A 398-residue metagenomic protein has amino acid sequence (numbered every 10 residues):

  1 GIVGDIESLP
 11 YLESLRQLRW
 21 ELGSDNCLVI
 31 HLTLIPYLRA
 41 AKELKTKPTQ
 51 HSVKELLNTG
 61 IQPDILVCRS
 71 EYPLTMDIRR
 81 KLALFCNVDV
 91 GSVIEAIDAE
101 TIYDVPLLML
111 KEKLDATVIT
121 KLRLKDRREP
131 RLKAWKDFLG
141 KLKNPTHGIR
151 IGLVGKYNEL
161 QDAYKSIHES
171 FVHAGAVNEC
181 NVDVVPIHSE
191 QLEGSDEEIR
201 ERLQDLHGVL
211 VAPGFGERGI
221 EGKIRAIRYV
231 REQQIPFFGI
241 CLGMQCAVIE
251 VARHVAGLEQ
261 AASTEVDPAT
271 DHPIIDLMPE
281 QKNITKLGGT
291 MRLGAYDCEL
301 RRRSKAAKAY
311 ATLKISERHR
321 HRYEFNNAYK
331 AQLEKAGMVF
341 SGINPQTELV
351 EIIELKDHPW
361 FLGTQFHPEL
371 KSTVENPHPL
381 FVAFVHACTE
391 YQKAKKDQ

Functional and structural regions predicted by a protein language model:
G1-K314, H319-D357, Q365-Q398: N-terminal beta1-alpha1 cap of cysteine-dependent amidohydrolase-like domains
